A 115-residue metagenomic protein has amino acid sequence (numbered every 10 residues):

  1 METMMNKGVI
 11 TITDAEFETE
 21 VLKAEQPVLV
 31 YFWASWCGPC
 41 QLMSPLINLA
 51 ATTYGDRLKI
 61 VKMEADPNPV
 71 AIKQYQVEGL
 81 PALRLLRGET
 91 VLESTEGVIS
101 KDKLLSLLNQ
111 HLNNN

Functional and structural regions predicted by a protein language model:
M1-G8, L49, N113-N115: N-terminal targeting signals for export/organelle localization
V9-P27, P69: A short beta-strand-turn-helix
I12, F32, S44-A51, G55-P69: Thiol-based oxidoreductase modules, predominantly thioredoxin-like and allied folds used for disulfide exchange
E25-Q26, W33-W36, G79: Short pre-active-site segment immediately N-terminal to redox-active cysteine/selenocysteine motifs in thiol-based
C37-C40, L83: The canonical Cys-X-X-Cys-His
Q74-E78: A short glycine-leucine-enriched loop at secondary-structure breakpoints that most characteristically corresponds
G79, R84-N115: Non-catalytic, surface beta->alpha helical segment in thiol-disulfide oxidoreductase systems
